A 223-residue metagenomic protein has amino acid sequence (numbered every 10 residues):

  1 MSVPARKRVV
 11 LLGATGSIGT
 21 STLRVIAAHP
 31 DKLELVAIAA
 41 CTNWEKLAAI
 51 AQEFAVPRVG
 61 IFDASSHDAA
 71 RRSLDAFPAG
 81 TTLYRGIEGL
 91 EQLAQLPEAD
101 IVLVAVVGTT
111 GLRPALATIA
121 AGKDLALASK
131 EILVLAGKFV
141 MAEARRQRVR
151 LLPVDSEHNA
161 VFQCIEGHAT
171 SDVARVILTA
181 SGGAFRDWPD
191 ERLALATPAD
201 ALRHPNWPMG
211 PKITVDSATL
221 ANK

Functional and structural regions predicted by a protein language model:
M1-V59: N-terminal Rossmann-like dinucleotide-binding module
L11, I61, L83-G86, L103-V104 (+3 more regions): General beta-strand structural signal in soluble alpha/beta enzymes
S21-P30, A49-I50, L135-R148, C164-G167: Active-site-proximal loop->helix
V36-E91: Glycine-rich nucleotide/cofactor/substrate-binding loop typically near the N-terminus or early in the first domain
A70, T109-A121, K130-V149: Rossmann-fold NAD(P)-binding glycine/threonine-rich loop
R85-T118: Beta-loop-alpha module in the N-terminal Rossmann-like domain of NAD(P)-dependent dehydrogenases, especially those
V140-H158, R175-V176: Rossmann-fold dehydrogenase core element
A160-K223: Conserved anion/nucleotide-ligand pocket segment
